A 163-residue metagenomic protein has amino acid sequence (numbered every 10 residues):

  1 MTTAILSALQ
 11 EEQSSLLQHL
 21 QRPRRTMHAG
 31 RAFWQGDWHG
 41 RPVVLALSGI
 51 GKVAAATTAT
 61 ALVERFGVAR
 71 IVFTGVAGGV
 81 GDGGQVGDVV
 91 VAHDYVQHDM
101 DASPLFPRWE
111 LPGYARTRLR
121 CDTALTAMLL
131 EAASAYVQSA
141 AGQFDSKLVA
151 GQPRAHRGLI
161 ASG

Functional and structural regions predicted by a protein language model:
M1-T60, F66: N-terminal short beta-loop-beta anion/metal-coordinating cradle
E12, K52, G78-V80, Q97: Glycine-rich nucleotide phosphate-binding loop and flanking beta-alpha elements of Rossmann-like dinucleotide-binding
L62-V63, A140: Hydrophobic alpha-helical elements and their junctions with loops/disorder across both membrane and soluble proteins
V63-E64, G81: Structural motif
R70-V72: Structural motif
V80-G163: Mid-sequence, gly/pro-rich, charge-dense loop/helix-turn segments that line enzyme active sites
